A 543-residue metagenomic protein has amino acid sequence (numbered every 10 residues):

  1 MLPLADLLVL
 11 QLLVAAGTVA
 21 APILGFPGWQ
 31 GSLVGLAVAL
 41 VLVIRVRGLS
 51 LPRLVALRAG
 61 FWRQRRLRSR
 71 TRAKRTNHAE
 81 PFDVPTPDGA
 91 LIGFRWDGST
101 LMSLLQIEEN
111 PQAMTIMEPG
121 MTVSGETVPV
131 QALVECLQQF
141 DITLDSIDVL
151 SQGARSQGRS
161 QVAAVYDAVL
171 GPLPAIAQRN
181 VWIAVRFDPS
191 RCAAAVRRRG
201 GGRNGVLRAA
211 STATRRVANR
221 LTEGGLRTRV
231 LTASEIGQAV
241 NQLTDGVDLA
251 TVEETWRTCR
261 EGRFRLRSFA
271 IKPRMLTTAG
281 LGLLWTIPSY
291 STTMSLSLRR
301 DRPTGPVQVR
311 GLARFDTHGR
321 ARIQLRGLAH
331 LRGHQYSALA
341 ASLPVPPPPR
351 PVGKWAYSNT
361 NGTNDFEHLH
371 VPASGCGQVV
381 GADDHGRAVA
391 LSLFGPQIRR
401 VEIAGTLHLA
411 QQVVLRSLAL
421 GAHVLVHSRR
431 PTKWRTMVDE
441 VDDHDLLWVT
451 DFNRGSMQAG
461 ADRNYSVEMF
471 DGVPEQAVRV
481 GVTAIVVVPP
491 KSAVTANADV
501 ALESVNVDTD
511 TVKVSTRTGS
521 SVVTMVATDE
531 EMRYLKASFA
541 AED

Functional and structural regions predicted by a protein language model:
M1-A79, R387-V389, T483-D543: N-terminal alpha-helical membrane-insertion module
V43-A132, Q138: N-terminal topogenic membrane-targeting module
P111, G153-R155, F187-A193: Short loop/turn segments at secondary-structure transitions that flank enzyme active sites
I142-L150, R229-A233: Short beta-strand elements
I147-R159: Acidic helix-start/capping segments at beta-turn-to-alpha-helix junctions
S156-L170: Charged, often glycine-rich, active-site loop that binds/positions anionic groups
Y166-D439, R454-A461, V473, T483 (+3 more regions): Membrane-proximal, solvent-exposed terminal domains/tails of membrane-associated proteins
H444-A477: Conserved P-loop NTPase "ATPase switch" module shared by AAA+ and STAND
